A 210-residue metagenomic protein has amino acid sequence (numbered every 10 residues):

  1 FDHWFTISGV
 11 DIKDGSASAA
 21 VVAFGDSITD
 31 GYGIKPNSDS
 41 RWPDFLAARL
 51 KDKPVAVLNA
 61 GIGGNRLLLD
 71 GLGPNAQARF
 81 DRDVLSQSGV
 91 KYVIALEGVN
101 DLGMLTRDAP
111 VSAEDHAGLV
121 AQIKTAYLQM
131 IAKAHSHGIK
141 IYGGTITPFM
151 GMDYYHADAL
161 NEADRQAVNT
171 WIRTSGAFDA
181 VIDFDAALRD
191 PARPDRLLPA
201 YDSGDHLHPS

Functional and structural regions predicted by a protein language model:
F1-F24, T29-S38: N-terminal secretory targeting modules
I7-A17, S38-K51, L72-G89, M130-A132: Short amphipathic alpha-helices and their capping/turn segments at secondary-structure boundaries
A20-G25, T29, V55-G61, K91-L96 (+3 more regions): Structural recognition of the beta-strand scaffold that forms the well-ordered cores of secreted hydrolase catalytic
D30, I34, I62, R66-A121: Oxyanion-hole/transition-state-stabilizing segment in secreted/luminal serine hydrolases and related acyltransferases
R41, F45, N75, R79 (+4 more regions): Extracytoplasmic/secreted proteins, especially bacterial periplasmic and envelope-associated proteins
K53, H137, G176-A177: Short, structured coil segments at secondary-structure junctions
Q77, G103-L105, I146-S210: Catalytic His-Asp segment of secreted/periplasmic serine-dependent ester chemistry enzymes
Y127-G138: Surface-exposed amphipathic alpha-helices with a cationic face
